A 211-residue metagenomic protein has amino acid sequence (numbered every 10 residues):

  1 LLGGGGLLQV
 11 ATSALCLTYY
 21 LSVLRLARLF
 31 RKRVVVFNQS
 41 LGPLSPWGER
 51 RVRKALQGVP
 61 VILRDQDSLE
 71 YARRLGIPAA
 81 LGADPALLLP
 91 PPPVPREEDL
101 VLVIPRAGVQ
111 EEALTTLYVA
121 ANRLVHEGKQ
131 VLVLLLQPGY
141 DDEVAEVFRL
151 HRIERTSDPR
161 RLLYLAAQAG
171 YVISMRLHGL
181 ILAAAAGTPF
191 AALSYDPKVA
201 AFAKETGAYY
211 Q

Functional and structural regions predicted by a protein language model:
L1-Q211: Active-site anion-handling motifs in enzyme catalytic cores
